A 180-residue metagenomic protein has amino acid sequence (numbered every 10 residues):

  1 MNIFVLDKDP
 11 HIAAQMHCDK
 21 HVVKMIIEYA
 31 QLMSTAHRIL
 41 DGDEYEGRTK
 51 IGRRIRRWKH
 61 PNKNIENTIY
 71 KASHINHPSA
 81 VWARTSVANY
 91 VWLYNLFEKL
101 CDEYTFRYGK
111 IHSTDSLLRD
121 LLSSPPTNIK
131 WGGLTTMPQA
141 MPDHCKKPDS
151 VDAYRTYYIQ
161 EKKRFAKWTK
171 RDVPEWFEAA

Functional and structural regions predicted by a protein language model:
M1-A72, N76-A180: Sequence termini and other peripheral, non-core segments
